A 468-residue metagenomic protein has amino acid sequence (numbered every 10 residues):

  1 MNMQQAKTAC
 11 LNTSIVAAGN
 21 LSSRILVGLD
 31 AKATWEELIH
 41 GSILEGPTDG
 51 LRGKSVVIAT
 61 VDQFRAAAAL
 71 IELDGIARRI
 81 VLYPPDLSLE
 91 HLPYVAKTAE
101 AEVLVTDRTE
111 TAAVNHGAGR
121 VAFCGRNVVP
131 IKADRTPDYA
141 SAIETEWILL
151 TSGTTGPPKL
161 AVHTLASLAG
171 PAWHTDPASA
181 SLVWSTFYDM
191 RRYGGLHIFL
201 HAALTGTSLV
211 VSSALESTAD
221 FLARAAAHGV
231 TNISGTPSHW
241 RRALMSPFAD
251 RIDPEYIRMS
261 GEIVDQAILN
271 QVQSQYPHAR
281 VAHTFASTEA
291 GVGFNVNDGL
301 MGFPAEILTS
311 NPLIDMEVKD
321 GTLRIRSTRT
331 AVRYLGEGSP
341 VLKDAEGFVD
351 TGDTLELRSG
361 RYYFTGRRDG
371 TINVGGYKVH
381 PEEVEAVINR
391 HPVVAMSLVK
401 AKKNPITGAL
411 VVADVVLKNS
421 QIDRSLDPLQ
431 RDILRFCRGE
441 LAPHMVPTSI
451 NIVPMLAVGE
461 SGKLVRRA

Functional and structural regions predicted by a protein language model:
Q4, C10-G50, V61, L92-P93 (+1 more regions): Conserved AMP-binding/adenylate-forming core of the ANL superfamily
T34, Y139, I143-W173: Conserved AMP-binding A3 loop
E45-D86, T186-D189, K378: Conserved AMP-binding/adenylate-forming
A169-V183, R191-T231: Conserved AMP-binding/adenylation subdomain of ANL enzymes
N232, L244-F303: Gly/Ser/Thr-rich phosphate-binding loop
I233, G347, G352-M445: AMP-binding/adenylate-forming catalytic core of the ANL superfamily
E317-G347, Y377-V379: Conserved ATP/PPi-binding loop(s) of AMP-dependent carboxylate-activating enzymes
G439-K463: AMP-binding/adenylate-forming catalytic domain of the ANL superfamily
